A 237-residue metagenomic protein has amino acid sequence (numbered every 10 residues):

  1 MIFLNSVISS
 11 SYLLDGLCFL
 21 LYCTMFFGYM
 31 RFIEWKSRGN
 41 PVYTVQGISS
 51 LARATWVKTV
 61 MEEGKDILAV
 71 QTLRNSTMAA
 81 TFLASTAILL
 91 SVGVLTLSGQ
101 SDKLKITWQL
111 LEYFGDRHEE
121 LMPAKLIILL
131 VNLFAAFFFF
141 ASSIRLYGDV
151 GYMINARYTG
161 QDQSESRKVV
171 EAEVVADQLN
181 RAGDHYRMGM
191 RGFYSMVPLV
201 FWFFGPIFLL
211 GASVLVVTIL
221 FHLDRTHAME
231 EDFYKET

Functional and structural regions predicted by a protein language model:
I2-S6, I88-G115, W202-L210, V216-F221: Juxtamembrane "helix exit" motif at the C-terminal ends of alpha-helical transmembrane segments in multi-pass membrane
S9-L20, Y113-L129, P206-G211: Hydrophobic alpha-helical transmembrane segments
D15-Y43, T81-T96, L126-D149: Hydrophobic alpha-helical membrane-embedded segments
R31, W35-N40, D149, M153 (+3 more regions): Membrane-spanning helices that line or support transport/gating and their immediate boundary helices in channels
I33-L73: Membrane-interface amphipathic/juxtamembrane segments adjacent to transmembrane helices
W56-I67, Y152-G183: Solvent-exposed, non-transmembrane helices and loops of integral membrane proteins
A69-L95, G183-L210: Transmembrane alpha-helical segments and their cytosolic interface motifs in multi-pass membrane proteins
D162, F221-F233: Juxtamembrane membrane-interface segments at transmembrane alpha-helix termini
